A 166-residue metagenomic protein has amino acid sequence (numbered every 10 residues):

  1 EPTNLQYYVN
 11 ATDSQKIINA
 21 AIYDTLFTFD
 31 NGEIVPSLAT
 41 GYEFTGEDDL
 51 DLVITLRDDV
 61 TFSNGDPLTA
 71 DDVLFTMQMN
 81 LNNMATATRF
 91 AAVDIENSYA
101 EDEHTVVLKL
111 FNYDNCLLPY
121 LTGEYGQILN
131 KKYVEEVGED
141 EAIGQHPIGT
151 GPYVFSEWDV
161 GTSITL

Functional and structural regions predicted by a protein language model:
E1-T45, Q78, I148: N-terminal lobe/hinge region of extracytoplasmic solute-binding protein
P2-V9, E33-V35, S63, C116-P119 (+1 more regions): Short, solvent-exposed loop/turn elements at domain surfaces
N10-D13, D24, T55-N64, I95-E96 (+1 more regions): Second-shell loop/turn segments in exported
I17-A21, E33, S37, L68 (+4 more regions): Extracytoplasmic/secreted proteins, especially bacterial periplasmic and envelope-associated proteins
G41-A85, E101, V107: Aromatic- and charge-enriched surface segment that lines or borders ligand/interaction sites
E43, F90-V134, V154-D159: Surface-exposed binding/hinge segments that line and control ligand-binding clefts or catalytic entry sites
P147-L166: Bilobed "Venus flytrap"/periplasmic-binding protein-like clamshell domains and structurally analogous long
